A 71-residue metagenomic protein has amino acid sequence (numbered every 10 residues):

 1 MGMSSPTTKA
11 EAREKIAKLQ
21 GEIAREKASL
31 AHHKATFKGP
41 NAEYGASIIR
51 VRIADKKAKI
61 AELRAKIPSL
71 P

Functional and structural regions predicted by a protein language model:
M1-K27, G45: Short, charge/polar-rich alpha-helical segments
R13, A17, E43-A58: Short, charged, amphipathic alpha-helical segments
Q20-R50: Short E/K-rich amphipathic alpha-helical oligomerization segments
A65-P71: Long amphipathic alpha-helical coiled-coil segments
